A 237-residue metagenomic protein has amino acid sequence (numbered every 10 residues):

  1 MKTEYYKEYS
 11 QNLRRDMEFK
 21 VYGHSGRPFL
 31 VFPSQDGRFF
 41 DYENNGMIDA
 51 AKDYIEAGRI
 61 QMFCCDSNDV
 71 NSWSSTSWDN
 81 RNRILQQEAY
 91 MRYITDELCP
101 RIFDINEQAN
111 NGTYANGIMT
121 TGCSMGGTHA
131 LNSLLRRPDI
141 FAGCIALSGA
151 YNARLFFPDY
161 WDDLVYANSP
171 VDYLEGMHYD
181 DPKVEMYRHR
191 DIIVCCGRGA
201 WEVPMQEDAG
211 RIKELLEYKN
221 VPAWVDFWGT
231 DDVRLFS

Functional and structural regions predicted by a protein language model:
M1-S237: Non-catalytic cap/lid and distal C-terminal segments of serine-dependent acyl enzymes
